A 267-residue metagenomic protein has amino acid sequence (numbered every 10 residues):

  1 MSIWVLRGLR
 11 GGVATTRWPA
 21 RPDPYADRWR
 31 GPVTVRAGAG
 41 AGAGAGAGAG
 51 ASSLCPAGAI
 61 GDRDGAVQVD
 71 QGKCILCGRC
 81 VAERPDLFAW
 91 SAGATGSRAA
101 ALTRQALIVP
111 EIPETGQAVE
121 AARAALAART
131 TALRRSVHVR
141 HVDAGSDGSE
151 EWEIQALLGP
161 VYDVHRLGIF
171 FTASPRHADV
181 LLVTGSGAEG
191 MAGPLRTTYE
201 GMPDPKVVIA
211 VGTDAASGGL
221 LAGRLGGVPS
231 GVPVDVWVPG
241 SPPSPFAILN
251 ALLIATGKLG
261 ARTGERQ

Functional and structural regions predicted by a protein language model:
M1-G58: Ferredoxin-type iron-sulfur electron-transfer modules and their immediate structural context
R7-L9, A41-A43, V81-G168: Flanking helices and flexible, charged tails adjoining ferredoxin-like Fe-S electron-transfer domains in multi-subunit
W18-R21, G38, Q71, A92 (+5 more regions): Fold-independent oxyanion-binding glycine-rich loops and adjacent beta-strand/coil segments at enzyme active sites
T34-V35, A49-L102, L107: Iron-sulfur cluster-binding cysteine motifs and their immediate structural context in ferredoxin-like electron-transfer
G44-A59, G72-P85, R140-Q155, T213-L220 (+1 more regions): Local cysteine-cluster metal-coordination motifs and their immediate loop/turn environment, predominantly Fe-S cluster
D62-Q68, G201-V208, A255, A261-R262 (+1 more regions): Ferredoxin-type iron-sulfur electron-transfer modules in oxidoreductases and energy-metabolism complexes
W152, G168-A247: Cofactor-cradling patches in redox/metallo enzymes
P239-Q267: A charged, well-structured terminal subsegment
